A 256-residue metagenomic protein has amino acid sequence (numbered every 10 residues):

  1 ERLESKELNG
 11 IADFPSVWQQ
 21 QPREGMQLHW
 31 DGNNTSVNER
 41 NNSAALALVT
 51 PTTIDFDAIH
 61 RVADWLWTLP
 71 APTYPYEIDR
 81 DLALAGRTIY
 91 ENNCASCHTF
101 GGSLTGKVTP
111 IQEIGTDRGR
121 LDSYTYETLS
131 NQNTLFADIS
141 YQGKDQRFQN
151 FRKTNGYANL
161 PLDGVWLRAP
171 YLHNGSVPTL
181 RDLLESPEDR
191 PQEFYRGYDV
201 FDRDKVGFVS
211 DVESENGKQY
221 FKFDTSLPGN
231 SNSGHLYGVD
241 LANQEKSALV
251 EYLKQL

Functional and structural regions predicted by a protein language model:
E1-L256: Periplasmic c-type cytochrome electron-transfer domains
